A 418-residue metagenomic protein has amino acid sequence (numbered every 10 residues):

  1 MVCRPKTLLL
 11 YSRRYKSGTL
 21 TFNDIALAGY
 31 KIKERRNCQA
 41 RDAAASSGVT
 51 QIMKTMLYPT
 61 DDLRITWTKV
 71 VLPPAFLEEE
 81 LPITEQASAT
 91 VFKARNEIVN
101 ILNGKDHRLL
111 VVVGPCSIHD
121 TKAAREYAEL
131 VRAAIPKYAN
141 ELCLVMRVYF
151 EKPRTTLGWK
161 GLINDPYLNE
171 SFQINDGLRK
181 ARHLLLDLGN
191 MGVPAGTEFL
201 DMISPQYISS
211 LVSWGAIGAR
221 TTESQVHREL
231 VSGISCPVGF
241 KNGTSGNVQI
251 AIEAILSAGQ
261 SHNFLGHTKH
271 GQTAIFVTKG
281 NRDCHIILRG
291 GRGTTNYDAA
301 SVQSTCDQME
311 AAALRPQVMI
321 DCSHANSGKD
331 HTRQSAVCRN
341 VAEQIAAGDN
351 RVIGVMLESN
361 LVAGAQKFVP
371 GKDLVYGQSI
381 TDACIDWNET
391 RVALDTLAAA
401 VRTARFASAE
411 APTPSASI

Functional and structural regions predicted by a protein language model:
T7, R13, S17, K31 (+1 more regions): N-terminal polybasic/positive-inside topogenic patches
K54-D61, A128, E141-Y297, S301-V302 (+9 more regions): Active-site-facing alpha/beta catalytic cores
R64-N103: N- or domain-start disorder-to-order transition segments that initiate the globular core
L110-A123, D382: Conserved phosphate/anionic-ligand binding catalytic regions in large, soluble enzymes, centered on
G114, I320, D386: Conserved, mostly hydrophobic/aromatic
N360-F406: Internal helix-turn-beta structural module
